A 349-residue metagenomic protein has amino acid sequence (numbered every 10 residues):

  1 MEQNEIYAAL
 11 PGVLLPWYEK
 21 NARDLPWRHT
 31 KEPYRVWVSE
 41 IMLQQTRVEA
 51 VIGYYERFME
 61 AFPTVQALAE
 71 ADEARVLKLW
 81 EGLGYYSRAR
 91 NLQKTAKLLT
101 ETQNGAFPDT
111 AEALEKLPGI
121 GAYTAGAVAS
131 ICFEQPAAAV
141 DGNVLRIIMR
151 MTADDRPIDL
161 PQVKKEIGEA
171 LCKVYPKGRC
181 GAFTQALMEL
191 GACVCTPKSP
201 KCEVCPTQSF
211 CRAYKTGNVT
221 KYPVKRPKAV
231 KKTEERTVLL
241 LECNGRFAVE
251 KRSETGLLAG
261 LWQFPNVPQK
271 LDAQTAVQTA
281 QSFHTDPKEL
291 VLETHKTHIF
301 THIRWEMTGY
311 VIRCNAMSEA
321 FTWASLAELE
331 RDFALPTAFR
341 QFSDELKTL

Functional and structural regions predicted by a protein language model:
M1-D24, H29, A192-L349: Intrinsically disordered, low-complexity, charged terminal extensions of DNA damage-control enzymes
E2-E203, T207-T216, T220, H284: Catalytic cores of DNA base-excision repair glycosylases
